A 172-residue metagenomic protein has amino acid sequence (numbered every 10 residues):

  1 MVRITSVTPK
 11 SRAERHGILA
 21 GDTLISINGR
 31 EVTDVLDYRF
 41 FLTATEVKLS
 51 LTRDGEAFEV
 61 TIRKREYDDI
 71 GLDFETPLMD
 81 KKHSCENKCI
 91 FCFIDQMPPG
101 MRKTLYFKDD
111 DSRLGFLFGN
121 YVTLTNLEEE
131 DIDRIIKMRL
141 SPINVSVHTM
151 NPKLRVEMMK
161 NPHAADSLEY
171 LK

Functional and structural regions predicted by a protein language model:
M1-T8: PDZ/PDZ-like groove recognition
R12-G17, R39-F40: Short, surface-exposed secondary-structure edge patches
A13, G21-L24, L49, C92: Terminal peptide-recognition signature
R15-T33: Conserved PDZ fold ligand-binding element
V32-F40: N-terminal alpha-helical targeting/anchoring segments
T33, K48-L49, K88: N-terminal functional module detector in eukaryotic proteins
R39-F74: PDZ-domain C-terminal substructure recognizer with occasional recognition of PDZ-binding tails
A57, E66-K172: Conserved Radical SAM active-site core
